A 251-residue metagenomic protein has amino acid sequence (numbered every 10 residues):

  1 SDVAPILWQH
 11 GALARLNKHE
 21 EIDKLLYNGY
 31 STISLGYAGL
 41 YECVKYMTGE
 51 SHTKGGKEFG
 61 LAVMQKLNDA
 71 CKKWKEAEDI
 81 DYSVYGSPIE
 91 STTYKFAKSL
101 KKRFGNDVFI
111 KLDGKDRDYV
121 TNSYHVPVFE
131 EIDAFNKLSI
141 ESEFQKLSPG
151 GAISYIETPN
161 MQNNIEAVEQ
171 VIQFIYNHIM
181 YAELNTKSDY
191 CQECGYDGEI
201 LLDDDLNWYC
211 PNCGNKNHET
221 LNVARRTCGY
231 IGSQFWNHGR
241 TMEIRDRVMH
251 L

Functional and structural regions predicted by a protein language model:
S1-L251: Long, C-terminal-biased catalytic regions of enzyme "large/alpha" subunits
